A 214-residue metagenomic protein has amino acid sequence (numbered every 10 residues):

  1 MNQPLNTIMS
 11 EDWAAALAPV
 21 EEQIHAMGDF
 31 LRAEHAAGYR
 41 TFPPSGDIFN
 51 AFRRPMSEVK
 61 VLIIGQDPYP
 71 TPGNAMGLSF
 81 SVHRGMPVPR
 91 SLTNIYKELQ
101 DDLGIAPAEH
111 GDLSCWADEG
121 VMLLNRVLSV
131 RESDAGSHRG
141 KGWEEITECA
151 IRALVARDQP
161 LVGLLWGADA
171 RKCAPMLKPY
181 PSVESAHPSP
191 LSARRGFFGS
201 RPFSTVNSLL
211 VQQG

Functional and structural regions predicted by a protein language model:
M1-D12: Short, extreme N-terminal leader segments that mark the start of a protein/domain
E11-L165, D169-L177, P181-E184, P188-A193 (+1 more regions): A polyanion-binding, active-site-adjacent surface
V211-G214: Charged phosphate-binding loop/patch that engages nucleotide di/tri-phosphates or the phosphate backbone of nucleic
